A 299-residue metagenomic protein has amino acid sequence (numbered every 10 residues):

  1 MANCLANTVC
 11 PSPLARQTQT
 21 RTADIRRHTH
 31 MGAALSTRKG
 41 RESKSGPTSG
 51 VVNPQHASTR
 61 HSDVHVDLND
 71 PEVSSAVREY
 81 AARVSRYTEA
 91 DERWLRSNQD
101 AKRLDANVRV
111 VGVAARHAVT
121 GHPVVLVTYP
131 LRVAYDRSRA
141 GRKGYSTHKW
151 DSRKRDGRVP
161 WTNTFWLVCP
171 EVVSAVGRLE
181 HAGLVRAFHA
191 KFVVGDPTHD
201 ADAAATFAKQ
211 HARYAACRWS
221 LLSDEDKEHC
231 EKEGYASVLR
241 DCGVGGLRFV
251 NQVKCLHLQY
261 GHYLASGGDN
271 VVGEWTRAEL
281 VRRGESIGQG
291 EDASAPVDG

Functional and structural regions predicted by a protein language model:
M1-T20, D24, A33-A34: N-terminal chloroplast transit peptides
T8-C10, K44, V51: Compositionally biased, intrinsically disordered/low-complexity regions enriched for serine, proline and threonine
C10, H28, T37-K39, S49: Long, charge-dense partner-interaction scaffolds in eukaryotic RNA-expression machinery
P13-A15, S49, H56: Intrinsically disordered, low-complexity segments enriched in proline/serine/threonine
R16, R21, R26-R27, R38-R41 (+1 more regions): Basic polycationic patches enriched in arginine
G32-K44: N-terminal acidic, proline/glycine-rich, low-complexity intrinsically disordered segments
R38-R41, V51-G299: Preference for intrinsically disordered or flexible, low-complexity segments and adjacent hinge/connector residues
